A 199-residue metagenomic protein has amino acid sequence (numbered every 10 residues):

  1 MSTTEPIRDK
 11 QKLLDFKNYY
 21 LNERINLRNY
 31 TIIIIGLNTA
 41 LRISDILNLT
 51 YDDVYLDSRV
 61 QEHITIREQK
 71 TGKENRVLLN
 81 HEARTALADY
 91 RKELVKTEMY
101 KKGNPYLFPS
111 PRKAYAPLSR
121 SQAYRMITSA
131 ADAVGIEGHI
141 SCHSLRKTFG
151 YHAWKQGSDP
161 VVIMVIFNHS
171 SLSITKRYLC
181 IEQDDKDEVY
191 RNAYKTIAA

Functional and structural regions predicted by a protein language model:
M1-A199: Conserved catalytic core of the tyrosine transesterase superfamily
